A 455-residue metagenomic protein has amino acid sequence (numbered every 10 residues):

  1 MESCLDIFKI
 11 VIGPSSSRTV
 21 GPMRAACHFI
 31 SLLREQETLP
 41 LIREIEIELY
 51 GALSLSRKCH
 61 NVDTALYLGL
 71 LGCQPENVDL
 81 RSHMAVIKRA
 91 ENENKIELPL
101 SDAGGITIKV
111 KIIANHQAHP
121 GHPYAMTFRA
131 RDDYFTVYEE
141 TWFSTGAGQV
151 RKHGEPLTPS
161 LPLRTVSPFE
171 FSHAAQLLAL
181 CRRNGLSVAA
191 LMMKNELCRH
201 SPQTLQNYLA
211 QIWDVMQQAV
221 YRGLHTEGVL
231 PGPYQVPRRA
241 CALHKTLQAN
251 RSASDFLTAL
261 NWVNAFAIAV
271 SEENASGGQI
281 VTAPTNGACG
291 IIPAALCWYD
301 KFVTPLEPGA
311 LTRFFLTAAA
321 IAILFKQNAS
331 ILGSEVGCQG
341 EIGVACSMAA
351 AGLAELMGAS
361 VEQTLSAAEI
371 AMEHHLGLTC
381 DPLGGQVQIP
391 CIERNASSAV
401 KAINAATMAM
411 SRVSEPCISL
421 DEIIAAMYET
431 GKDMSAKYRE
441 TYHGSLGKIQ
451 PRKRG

Functional and structural regions predicted by a protein language model:
I7, V11, V263-S271, F314-A322 (+3 more regions): Short alpha-helical scaffolding segments that buttress acidic/His motifs in well-ordered protein cores
F8-A26, S276-A295, C338-C346: Conserved phosphate/anionic-ligand binding catalytic regions in large, soluble enzymes, centered on
S17-R34, P293-P305, A350-G358: Alpha-helical support elements that line or immediately flank enzyme active sites and cofactor-binding pockets
T64-V86, G343, M348-E355, V361 (+2 more regions): C-terminal domain-closing interface element
P75-R251: C-terminal regulatory domains involved in ligand/effector binding and gene-expression control
R199-G337, S445-G455: Accessory "access/gating" subregions that flank catalytic or transport cores
L306, T317, I323-A396, M408-C417: Hydrophobic alpha-helical bundle architecture
C417-G455: Extended hydrophobic packing segments that form well-structured cores
